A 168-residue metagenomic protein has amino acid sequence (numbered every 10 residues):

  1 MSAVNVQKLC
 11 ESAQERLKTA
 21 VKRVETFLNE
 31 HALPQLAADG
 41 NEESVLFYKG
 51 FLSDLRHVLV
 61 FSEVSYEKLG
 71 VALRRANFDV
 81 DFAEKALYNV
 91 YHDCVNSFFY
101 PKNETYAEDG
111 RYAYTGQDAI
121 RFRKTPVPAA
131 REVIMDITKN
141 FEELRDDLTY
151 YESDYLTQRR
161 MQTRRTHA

Functional and structural regions predicted by a protein language model:
M1-A168: Long, low-complexity or tandemly repetitive, helically biased scaffold regions used for multimeric assembly/adhesion
